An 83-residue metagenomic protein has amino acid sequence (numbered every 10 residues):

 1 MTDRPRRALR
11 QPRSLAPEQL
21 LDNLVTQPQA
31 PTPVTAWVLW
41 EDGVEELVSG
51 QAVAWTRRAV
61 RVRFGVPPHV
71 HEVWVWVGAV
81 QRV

Functional and structural regions predicted by a protein language model:
T2-V77: Basic/aromatic-rich interaction segments and small domains that mediate binding to polyanionic partners
G78-V83: Long, charge-dense
